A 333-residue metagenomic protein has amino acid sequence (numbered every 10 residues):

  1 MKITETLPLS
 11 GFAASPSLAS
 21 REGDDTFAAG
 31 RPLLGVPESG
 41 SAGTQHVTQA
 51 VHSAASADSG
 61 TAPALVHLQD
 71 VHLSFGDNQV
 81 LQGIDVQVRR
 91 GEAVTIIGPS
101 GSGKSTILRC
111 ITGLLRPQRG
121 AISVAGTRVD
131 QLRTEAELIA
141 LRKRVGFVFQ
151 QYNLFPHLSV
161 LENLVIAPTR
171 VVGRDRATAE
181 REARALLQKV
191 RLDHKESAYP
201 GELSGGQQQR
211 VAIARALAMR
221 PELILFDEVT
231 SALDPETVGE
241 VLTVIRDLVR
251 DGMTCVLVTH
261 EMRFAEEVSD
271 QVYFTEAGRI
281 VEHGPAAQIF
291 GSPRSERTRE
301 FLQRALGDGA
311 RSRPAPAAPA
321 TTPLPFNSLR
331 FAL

Functional and structural regions predicted by a protein language model:
M1-E5, A14, R21, P37 (+8 more regions): Generic cytosolic/nucleocytoplasmic N-terminal low-complexity/intrinsically disordered segments
M1-T4, D24, A42, H46 (+9 more regions): A detector of low-complexity, intrinsically disordered, Ser/Thr/Gly/Pro/Ala-rich segments
K2-L18, G23-T61, T298: Pre-NBD coupling/linker segments of ABC/ABC-like ATPases
I3, G11, F27, P32 (+9 more regions): Residue-level detector of alpha-helical hydrophobic segments embedded in or interacting with membranes
G11, P16-R21, G40-A42, A54-G60 (+8 more regions): Compositionally biased regions
P63-A277, V281-A286: ABC family nucleotide-binding domain
E276, A287-L333: C-terminal boundary and immediately downstream tail of ABC-type ATPase nucleotide-binding domains
